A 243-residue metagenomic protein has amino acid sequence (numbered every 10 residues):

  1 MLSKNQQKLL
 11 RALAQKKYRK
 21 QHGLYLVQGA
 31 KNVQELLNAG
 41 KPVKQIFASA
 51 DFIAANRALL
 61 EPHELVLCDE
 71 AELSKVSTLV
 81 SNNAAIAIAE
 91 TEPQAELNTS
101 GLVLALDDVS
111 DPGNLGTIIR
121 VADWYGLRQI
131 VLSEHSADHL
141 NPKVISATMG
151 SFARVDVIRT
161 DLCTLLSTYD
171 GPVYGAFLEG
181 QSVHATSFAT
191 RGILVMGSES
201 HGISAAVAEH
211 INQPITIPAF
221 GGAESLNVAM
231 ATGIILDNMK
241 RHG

Functional and structural regions predicted by a protein language model:
M1-I53, S136-A137: Boundary-proximal intrinsically disordered activation/regulatory segments immediately upstream of a helical core
Y25, D107-D108, S133-E134, F220 (+1 more regions): Glycine- and other small-residue-rich loops at beta-strand/loop junctions that grip anionic moieties
N38, E96-E179: RNA substrate-binding interface of SAM-dependent RNA methyltransferases
S49, C68-D69, I88, S133 (+3 more regions): Generic beta-sheet signal
L65-E90: Glycine/small-residue-rich loop that forms an oxyanion/phosphate-binding "nest" at active or ligand-binding sites
A87, D123-Y125, S136-A153, A205-G243: Structured adenosyl-cofactor binding patch, chiefly the S-adenosyl-L-methionine
G175-A223: Active-site/ligand-binding-proximal alpha/beta "capping" segment
